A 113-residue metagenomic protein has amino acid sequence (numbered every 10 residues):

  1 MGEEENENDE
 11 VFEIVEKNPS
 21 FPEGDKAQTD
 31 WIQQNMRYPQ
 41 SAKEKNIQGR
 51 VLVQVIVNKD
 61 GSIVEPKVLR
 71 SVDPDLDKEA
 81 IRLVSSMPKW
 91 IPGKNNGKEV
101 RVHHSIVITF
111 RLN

Functional and structural regions predicted by a protein language model:
M1-N113: Charge-biased low-complexity segments
